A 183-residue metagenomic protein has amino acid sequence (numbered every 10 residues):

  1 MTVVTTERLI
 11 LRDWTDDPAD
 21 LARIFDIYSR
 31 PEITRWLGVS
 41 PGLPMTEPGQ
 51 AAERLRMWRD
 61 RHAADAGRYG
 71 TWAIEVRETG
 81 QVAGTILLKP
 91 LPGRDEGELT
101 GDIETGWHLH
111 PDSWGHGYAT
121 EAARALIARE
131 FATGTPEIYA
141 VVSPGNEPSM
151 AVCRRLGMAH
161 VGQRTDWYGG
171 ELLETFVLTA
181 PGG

Functional and structural regions predicted by a protein language model:
M1-D112, A125-R129, T133-E137, A159-G183: GNAT-family acyltransferases
H108, E121, P148: Short alpha-helical segment within the catalytic ATP-binding CA
G115-T120: Glycine-rich acyl-CoA binding loop
A140-M150: Conserved beta-strand-loop-alpha-helix junction that forms the acyl-donor binding cleft
C153: Conserved active-site tyrosine of GNAT-family acetyltransferases
L156: Structured interaction and signal-relay segments at domain junctions
